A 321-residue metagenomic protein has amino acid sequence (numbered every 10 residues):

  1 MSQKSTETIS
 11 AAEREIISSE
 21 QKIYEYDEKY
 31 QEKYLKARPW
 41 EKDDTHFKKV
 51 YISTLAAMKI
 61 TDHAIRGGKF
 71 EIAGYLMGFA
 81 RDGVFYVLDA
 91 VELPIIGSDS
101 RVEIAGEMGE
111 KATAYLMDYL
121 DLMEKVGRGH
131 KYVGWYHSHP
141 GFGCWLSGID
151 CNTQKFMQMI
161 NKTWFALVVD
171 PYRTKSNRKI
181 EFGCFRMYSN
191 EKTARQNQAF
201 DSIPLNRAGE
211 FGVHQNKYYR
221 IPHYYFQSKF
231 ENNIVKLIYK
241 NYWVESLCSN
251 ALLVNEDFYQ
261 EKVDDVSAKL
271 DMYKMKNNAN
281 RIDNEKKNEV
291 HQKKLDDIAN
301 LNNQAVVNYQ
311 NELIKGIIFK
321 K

Functional and structural regions predicted by a protein language model:
M1-G134, S138-K321: MPN/JAMM (Mov34/JAB) isopeptidase/deubiquitinase module and associated MPN-bearing subunits/adaptors in ubiquitin
